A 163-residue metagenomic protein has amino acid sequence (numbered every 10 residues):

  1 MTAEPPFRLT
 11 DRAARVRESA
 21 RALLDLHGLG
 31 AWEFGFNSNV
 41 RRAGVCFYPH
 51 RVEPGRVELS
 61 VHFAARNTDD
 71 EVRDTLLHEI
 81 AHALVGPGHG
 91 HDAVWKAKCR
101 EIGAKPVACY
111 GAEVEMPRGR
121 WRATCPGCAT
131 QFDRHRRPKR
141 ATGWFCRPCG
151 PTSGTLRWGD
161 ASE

Functional and structural regions predicted by a protein language model:
M1-D74, A83-E163: Active-site-proximal or metal-binding-adjacent scaffold patches in catalytic folds
E79: Walker B catalytic acidic pair
